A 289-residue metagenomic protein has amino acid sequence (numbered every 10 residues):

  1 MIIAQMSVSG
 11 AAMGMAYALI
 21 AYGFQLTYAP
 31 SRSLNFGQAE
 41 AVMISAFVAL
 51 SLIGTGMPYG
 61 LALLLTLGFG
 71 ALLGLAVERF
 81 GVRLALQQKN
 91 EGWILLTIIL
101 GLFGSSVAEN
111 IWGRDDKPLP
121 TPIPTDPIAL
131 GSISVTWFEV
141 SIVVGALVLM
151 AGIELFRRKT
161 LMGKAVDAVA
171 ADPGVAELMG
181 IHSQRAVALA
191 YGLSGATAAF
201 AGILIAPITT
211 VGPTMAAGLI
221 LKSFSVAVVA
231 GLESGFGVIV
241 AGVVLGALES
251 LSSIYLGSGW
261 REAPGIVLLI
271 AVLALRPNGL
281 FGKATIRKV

Functional and structural regions predicted by a protein language model:
M1-L19, V48, Y59-A62, Q88-I94 (+5 more regions): Membrane-interfacial amphipathic/re-entrant helices at transmembrane-helix boundaries
M6, M13-G14, S134-G212, G235-A241: Helix-loop-helix "hairpin" substructures at the membrane interface of multi-pass membrane proteins
V8, A29-A76, F80: Membrane-embedded helix boundary and interhelical linker motif in transport proteins
Y17, G23, M57-G68, A188-A198 (+1 more regions): Transmembrane alpha-helical segments in multi-pass inner-membrane proteins
F36-A41, Q87-T97, A165-D167, V240 (+1 more regions): Cytoplasmic-side transmembrane-helix entry/capping segments in multi-pass membrane proteins
A46-S51, L67-L73, L100-A108, G145-I153 (+3 more regions): Hydrophobic core segments of alpha-helical transmembrane domains in multi-pass membrane transport and ion-translocation
M57-G101, V107, V240-L245, R276-P277: Alpha-helical transmembrane segments within multi-pass membrane transporters and channels
L84-K159, A186, L251, L256 (+3 more regions): Transmembrane helix-bundle core of multi-pass membrane transporters and related energy-transducing complexes
